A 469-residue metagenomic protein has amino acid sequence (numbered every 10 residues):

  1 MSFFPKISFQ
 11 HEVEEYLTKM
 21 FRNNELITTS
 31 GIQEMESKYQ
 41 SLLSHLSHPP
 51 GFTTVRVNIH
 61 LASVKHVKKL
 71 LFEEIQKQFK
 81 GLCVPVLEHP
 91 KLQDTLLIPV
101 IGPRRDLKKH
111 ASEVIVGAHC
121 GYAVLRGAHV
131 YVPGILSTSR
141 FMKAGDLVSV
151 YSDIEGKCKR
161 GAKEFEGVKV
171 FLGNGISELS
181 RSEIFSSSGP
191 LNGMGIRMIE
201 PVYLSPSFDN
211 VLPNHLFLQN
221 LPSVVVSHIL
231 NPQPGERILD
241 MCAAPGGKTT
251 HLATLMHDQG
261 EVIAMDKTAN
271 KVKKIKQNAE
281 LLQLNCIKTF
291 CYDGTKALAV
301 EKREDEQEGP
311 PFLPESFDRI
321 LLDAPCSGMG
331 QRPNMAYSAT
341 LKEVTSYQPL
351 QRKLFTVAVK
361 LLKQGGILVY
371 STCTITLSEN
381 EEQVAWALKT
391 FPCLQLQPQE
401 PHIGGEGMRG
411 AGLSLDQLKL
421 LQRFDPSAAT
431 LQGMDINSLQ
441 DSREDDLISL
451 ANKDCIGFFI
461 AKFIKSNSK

Functional and structural regions predicted by a protein language model:
S2-F9, P50-F52, Q331-P349: A mobile, often basic/glycine-rich helix-loop segment that functions as the active-site lid/recognition loop
S2-G246, T250-L255, A269, K273 (+2 more regions): Glycine-rich nucleotide cofactor-binding entry segment
L70, Q78, V84-P85, H89 (+8 more regions): C-terminal catalytic and target-recognition region of SAM-dependent MTase-like enzymes, primarily methyltransferases
Y151, L239-M241, M265, F290 (+1 more regions): The conserved SAM/SAH-binding core of class I Rossmann-like methyltransferase domains, concentrating on the hydrophobic
P234, D258, Q283-C286, S316 (+1 more regions): Short loop/turn motifs at secondary-structure junctions
Q259-I263: Short beta-strand element of Class I
M265-E315: S-adenosyl-L-methionine
K267-K274, Y337-K363: Glycine-rich S-adenosyl-L-methionine
